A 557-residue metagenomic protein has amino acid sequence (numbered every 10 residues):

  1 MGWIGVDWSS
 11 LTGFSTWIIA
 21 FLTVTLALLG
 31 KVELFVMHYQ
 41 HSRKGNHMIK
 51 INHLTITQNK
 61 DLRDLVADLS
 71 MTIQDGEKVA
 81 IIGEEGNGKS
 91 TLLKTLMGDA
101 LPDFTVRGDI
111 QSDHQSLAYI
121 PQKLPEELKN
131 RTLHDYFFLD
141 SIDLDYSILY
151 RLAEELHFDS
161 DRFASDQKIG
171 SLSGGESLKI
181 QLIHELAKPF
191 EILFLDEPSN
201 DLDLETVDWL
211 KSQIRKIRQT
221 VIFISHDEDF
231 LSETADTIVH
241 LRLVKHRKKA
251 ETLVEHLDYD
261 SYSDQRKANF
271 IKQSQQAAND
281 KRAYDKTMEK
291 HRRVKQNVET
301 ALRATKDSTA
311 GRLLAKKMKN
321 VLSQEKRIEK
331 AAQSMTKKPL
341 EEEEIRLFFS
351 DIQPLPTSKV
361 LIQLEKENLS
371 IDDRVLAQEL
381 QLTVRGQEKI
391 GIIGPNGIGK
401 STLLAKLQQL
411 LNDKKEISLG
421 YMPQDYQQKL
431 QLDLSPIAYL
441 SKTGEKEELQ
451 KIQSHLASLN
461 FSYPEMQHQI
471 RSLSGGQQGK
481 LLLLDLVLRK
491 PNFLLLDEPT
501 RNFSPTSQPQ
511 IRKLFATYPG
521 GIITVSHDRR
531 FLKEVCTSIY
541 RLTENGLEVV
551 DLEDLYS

Functional and structural regions predicted by a protein language model:
G45-Q58, L144-Q167, Q265-D373: Coupling and communication elements adjacent to P-loop NTPase active sites across diverse families
I51-L54, D61-E77, G108, L364-R385: Conserved beta-strand
D68-I82, Q115, R218-Q219, L380-G391 (+1 more regions): Pre-Walker A (P-loop) beta-loop-beta motif of ABC nucleotide-binding domains
K78-E84, S90-Y146, R242-R247, G386-K451 (+2 more regions): ABC ATPase nucleotide-binding domain signature region
Q115-S177, K188, Q424-D485, R489-P491: ABC-family P-loop ATPase nucleotide-binding domains
L182, L483, I511: Hydrophobic anchor residue at the start of the ABC signature
E197-P198, D203-E205, L495-P499, F503-S507 (+1 more regions): Walker B catalytic motif
D227-E233, D528-E534: Conserved H-loop
